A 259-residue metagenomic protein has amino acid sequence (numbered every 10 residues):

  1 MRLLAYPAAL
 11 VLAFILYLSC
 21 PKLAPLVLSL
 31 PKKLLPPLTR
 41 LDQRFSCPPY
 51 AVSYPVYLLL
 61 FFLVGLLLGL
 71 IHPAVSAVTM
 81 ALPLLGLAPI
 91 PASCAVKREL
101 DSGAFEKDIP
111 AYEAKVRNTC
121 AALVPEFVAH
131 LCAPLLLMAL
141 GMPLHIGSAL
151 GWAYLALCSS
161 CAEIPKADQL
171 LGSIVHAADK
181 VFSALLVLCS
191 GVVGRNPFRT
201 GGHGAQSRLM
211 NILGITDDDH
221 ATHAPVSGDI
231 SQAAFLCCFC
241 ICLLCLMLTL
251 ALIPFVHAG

Functional and structural regions predicted by a protein language model:
M1-G259: Hydrophobic N-terminal alpha-helices or hydrophobic patches in metabolic proteins across all domains of life
